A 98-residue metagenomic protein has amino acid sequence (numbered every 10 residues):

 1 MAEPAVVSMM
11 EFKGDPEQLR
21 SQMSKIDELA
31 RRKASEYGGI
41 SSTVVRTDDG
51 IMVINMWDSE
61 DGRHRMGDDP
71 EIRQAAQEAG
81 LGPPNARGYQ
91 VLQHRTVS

Functional and structural regions predicted by a protein language model:
M1-P70, A79-S98: Short S/T/G/P-rich N-terminal loop/turn motif that feeds into the first structured element of a domain
